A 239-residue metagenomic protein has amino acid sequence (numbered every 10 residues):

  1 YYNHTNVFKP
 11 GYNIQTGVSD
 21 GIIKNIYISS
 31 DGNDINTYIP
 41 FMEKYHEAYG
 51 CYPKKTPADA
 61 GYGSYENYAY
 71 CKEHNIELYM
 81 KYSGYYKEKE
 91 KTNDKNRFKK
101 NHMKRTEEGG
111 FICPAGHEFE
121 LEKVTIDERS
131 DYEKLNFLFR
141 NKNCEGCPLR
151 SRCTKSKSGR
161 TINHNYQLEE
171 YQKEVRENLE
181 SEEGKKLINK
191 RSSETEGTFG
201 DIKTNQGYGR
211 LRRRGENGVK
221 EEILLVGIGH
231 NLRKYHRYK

Functional and structural regions predicted by a protein language model:
Y1-K239: Anion-binding and metal-coordination hotspots
